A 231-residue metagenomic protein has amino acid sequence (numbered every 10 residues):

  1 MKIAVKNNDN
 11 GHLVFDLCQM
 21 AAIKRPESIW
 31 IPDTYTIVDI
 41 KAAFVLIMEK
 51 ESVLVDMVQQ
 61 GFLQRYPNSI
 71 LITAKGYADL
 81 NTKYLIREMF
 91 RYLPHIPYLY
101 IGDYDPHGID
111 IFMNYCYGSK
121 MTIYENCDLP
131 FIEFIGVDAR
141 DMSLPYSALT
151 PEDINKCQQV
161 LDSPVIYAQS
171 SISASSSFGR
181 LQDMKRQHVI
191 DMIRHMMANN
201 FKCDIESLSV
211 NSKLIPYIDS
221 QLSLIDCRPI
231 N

Functional and structural regions predicted by a protein language model:
M1-L99, P106-N231: Nucleic-acid enzyme cleavage-core boundary/entry regions
